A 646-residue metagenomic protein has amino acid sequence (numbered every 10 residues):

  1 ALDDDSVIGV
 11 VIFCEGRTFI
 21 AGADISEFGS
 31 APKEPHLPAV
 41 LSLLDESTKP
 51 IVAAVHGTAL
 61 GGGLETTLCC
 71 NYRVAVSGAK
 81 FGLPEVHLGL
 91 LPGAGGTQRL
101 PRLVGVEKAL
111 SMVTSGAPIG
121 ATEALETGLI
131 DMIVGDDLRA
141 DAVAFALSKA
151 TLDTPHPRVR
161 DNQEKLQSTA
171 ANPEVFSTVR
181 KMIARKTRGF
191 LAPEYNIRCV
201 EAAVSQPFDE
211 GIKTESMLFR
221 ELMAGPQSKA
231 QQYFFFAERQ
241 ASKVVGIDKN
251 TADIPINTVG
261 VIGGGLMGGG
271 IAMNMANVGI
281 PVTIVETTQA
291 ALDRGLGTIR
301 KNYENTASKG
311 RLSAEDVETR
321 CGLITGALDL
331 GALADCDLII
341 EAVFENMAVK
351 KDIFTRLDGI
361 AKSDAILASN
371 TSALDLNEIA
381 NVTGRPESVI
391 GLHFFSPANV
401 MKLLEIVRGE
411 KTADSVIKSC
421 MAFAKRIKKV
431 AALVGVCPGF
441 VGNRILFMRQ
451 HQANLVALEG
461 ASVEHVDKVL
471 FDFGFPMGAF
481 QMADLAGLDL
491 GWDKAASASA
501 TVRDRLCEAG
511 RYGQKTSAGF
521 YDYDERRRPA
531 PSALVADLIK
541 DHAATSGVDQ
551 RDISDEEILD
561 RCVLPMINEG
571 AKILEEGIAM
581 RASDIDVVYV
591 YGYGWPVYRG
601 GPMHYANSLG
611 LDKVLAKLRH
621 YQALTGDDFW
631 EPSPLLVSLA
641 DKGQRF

Functional and structural regions predicted by a protein language model:
A1-I8: A short, well-ordered alpha-helical element
S6, F13-E46, A59, H87-L90: Glycine- (often His-adjacent) and acidic-residue-rich active-site loop that binds/positions the CoA thioester
G9-C14, A54, S369, L433: Short beta-strand segments at enzyme active-site cores
A31-H36, S47, A59, L68 (+2 more regions): N-terminal glycine-rich phosphate-binding loop for ADP-containing cofactors
A53, G57-G63: Gly/Ser-rich catalytic serine loop of serine hydrolases
